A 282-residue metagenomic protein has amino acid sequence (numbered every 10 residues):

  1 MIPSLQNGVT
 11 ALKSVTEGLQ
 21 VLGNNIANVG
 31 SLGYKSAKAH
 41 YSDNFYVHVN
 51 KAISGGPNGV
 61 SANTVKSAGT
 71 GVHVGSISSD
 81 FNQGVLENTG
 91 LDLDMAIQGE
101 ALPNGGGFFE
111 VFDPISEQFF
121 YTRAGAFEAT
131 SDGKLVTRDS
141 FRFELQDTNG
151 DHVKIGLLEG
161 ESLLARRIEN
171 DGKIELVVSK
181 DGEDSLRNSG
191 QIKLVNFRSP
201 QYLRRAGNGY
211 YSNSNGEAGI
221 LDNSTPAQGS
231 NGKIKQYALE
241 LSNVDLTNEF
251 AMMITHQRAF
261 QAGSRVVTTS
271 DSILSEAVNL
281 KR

Functional and structural regions predicted by a protein language model:
M1-F143, K154, E161-R282: Amphipathic alpha-helical polymerization modules
Q146-T148: Acidic-leaning, charged glycine-interspersed low-complexity segments
